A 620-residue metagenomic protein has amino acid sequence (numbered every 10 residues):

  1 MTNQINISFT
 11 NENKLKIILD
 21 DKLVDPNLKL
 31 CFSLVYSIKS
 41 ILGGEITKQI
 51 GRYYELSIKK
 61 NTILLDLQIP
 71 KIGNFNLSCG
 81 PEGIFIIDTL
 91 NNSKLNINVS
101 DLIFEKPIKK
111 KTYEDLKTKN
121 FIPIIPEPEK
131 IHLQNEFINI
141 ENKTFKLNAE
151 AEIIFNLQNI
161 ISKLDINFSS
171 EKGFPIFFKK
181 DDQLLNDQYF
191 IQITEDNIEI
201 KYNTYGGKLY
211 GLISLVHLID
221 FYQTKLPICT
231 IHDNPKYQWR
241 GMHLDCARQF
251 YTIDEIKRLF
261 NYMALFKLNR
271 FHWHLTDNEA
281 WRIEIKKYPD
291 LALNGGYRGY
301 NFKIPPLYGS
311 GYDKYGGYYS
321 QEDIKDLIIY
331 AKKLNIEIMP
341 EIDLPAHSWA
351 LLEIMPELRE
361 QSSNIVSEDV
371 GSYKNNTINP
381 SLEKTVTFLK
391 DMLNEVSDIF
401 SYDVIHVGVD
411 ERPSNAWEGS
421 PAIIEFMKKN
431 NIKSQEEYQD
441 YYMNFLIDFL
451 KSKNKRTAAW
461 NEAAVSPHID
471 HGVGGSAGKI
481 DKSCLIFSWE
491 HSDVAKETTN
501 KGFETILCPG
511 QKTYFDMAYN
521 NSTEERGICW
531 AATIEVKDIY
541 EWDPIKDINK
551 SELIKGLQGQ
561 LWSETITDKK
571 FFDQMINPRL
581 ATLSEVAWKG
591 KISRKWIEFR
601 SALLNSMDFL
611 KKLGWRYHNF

Functional and structural regions predicted by a protein language model:
N3-V24: Short beta-strand elements of extracellular/lumenal beta-sandwich folds
D20-I50, G80-E82: Short acidic, flexible loop segments centered on an aromatic residue
K60-I84: Low-complexity, intrinsically disordered segments enriched in Ser/Thr together with acidic residues
G80-I231, K451, T457-H468, G472 (+4 more regions): Acidic, contiguous N-terminal accessory segments
F190-N376, P380-V386, E395-V404, F449 (+2 more regions): Feature activates predominantly on carbohydrate-active enzymes
F250-T252, N278-E284, P345-L351, H406 (+5 more regions): Flexible loop/turn segments at secondary-structure boundaries
L351-P356, V366-L485, W489-T499: Active-site neighborhood of glycoside hydrolase catalytic domains
T457-C484, S488-F620: Flexible, acidic glycine-rich loops studded with aromatic residues
